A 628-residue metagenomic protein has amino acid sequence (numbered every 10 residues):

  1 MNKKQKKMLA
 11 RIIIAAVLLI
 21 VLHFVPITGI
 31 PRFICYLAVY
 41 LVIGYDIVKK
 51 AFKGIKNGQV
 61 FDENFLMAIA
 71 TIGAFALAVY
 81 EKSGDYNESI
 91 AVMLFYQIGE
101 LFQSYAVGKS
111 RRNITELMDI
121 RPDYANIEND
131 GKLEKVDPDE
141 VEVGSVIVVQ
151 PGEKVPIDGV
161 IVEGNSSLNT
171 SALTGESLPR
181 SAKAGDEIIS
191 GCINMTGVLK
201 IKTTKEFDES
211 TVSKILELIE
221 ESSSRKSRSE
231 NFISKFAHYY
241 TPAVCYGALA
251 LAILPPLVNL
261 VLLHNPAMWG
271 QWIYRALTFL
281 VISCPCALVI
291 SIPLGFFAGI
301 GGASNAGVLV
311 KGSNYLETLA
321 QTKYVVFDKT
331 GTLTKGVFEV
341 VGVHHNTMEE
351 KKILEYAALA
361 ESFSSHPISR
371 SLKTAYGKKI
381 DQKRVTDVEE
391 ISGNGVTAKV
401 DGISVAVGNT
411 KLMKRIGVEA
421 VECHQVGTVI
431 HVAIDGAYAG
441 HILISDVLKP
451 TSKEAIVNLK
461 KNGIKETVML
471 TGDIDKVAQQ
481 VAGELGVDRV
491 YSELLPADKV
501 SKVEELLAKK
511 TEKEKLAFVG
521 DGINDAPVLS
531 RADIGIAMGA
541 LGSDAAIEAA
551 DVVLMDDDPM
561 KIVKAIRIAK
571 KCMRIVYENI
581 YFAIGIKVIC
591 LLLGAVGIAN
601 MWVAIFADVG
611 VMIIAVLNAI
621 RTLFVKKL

Functional and structural regions predicted by a protein language model:
M1-I14, I34, V48-F75, L216-A250 (+5 more regions): Soluble-to-membrane junctions at the N-terminal ends of transmembrane alpha-helices in multi-pass ion-transporting
N2-Y124, K235, P242, V343: Transmembrane helix-loop-helix hairpins at the membrane interface
G29-L37, V60-A68, E81-V92, F232 (+4 more regions): Membrane-water interface of transmembrane alpha-helices in multipass transporters/channels
F52-F61, Y105-E116, L294-S313, T622-L628: Juxtamembrane helix-loop transition segments at the membrane interface in multi-pass membrane proteins
F65-L66, A91-P151, A182, I380-K383 (+4 more regions): Juxtamembrane coupling segments of multi-pass membrane pumps/enzymes
E116-E209, N314-A357, K399: Conserved cytosolic catalytic loops of P-type ATPases
V340-E466, D475, V487-V503: P-type ATPase nucleotide-binding
G402, T428, I434-E578, I586: Conserved ATP-binding TGD loop and adjacent catalytic N/P-domain core of P-type ATPases
